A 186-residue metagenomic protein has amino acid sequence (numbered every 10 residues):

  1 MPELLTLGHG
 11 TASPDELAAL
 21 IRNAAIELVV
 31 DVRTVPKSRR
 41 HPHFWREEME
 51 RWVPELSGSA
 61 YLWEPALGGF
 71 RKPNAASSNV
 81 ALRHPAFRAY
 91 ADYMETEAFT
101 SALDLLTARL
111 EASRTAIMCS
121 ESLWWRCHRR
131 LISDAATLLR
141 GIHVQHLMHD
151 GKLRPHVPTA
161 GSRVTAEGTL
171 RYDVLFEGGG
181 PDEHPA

Functional and structural regions predicted by a protein language model:
M1-A186: Residues lining hydrophobic/aromatic ligand-binding pockets adjacent to catalytic sites
